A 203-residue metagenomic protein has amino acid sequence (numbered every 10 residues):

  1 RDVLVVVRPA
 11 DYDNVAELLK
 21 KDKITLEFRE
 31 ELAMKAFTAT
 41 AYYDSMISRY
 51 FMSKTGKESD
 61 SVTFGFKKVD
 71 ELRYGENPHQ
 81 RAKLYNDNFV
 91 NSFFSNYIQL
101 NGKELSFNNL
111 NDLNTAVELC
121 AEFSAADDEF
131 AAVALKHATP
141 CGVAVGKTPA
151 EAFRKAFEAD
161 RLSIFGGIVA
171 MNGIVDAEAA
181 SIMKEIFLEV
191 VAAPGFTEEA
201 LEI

Functional and structural regions predicted by a protein language model:
V5-R8: Short acidic-hydrophobic, aromatic-tinged amphipathic segments that line or gate anion-handling sites
A10-E202: Active-site loops and adjacent core secondary-structure elements that bind or stabilize anionic groups
